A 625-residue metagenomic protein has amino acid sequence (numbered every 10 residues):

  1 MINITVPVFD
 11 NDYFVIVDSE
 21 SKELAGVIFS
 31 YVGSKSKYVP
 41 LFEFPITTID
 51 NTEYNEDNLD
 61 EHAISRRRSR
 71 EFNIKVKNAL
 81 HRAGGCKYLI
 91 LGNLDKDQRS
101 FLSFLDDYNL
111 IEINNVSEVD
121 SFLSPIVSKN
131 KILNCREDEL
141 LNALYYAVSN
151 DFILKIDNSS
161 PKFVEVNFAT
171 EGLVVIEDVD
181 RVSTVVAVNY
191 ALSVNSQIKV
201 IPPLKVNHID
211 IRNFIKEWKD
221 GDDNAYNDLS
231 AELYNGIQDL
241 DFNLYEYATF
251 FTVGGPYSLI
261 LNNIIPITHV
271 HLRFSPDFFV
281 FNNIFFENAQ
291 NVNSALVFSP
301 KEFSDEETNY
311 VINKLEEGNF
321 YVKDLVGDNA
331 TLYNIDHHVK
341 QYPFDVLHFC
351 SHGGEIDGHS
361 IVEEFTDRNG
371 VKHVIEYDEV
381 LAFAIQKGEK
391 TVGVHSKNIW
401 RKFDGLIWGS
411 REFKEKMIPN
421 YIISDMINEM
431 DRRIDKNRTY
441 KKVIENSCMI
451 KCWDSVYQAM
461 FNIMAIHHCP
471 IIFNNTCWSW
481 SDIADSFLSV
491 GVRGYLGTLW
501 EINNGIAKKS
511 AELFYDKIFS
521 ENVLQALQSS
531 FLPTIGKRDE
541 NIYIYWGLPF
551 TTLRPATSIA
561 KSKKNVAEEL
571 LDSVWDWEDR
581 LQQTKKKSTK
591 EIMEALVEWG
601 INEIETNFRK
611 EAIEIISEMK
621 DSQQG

Functional and structural regions predicted by a protein language model:
M1-K22, G26-E287, N291-V292, F303-D305: Alpha-helical transmembrane segments and their helix-helix packing motifs
F14-V17, L89-I90, V174-I176, F251 (+4 more regions): Structural motif
I74-H81, C86, S117-D151, N213-N235 (+2 more regions): Low-complexity, serine/threonine/proline-enriched polar segments
D97-Q98, G354-H359, S481: Short glycine-rich, flexible loops that bind phosphorylated cofactors or substrates
D106-V116, T268-S275, T366-R401, H467-C469 (+2 more regions): Short acidic, glycine/proline-enriched helix-loop-strand junctions
D180-V182, N243, T249-M426: A domain-level signal for caspase-like cysteine endopeptidase catalytic cores and their zymogen-processing architecture
S196-E217, G405-I434, R438, I466-Q624: Active-site-proximal C-terminal subdomain of hydrolase catalytic domains
D336-F344, M460-M464, I483-G491: Mature extracellular/periplasmic domains of secretome proteins
